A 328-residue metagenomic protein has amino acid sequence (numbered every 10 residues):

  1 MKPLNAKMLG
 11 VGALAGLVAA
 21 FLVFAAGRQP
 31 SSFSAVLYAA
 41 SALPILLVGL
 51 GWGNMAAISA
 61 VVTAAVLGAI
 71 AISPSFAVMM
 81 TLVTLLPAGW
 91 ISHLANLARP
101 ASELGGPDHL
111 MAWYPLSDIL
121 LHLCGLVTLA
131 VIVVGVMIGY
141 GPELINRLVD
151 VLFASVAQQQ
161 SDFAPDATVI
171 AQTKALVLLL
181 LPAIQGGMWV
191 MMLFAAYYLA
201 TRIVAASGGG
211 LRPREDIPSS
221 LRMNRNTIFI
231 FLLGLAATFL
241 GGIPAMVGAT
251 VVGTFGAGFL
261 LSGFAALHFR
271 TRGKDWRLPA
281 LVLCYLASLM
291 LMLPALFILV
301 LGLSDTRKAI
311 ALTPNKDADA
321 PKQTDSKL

Functional and structural regions predicted by a protein language model:
M1, L17, G241-L328: Long, positively charged, glycine-interspersed low-complexity recognition regions
M1-A35, M191-Y197, N224-F231, A236-A249: Alpha-helical transmembrane segments and their cytosolic membrane-interface
M1-T63, D275-L286, L293: Hydrophobic transmembrane alpha-helices
S34-H93, L301, D305: Alpha-helical membrane segments and adjacent membrane-interface helices in multi-pass membrane proteins
P107-L116, H122, L126-L180: Membrane-interface interhelical loops and short interface/amphipathic helices in multi-pass inner-membrane
W113-S117, Q172-G186, R212-L233: Membrane-water interface at loop-to-transmembrane-helix junctions
P182-S207: Transmembrane alpha-helical segments in integral membrane proteins
A205-G263: Small-residue-rich helix-loop
